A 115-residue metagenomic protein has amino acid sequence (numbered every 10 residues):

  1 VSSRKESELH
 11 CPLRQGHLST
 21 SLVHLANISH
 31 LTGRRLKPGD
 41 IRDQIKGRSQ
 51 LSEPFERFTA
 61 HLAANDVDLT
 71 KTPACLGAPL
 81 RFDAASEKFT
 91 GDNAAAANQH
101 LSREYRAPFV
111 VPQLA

Functional and structural regions predicted by a protein language model:
S2-A115: C-terminal helix-rich "cap/oligomerization" subdomain common to oxidoreductases
